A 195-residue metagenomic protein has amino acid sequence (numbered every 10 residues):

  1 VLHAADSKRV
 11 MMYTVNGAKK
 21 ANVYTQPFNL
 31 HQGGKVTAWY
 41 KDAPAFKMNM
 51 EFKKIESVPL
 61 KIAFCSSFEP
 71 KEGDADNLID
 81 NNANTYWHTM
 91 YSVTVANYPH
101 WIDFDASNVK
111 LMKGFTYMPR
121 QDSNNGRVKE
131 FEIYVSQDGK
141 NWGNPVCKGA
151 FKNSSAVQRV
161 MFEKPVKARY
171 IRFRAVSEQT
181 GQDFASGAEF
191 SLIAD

Functional and structural regions predicted by a protein language model:
V1-D74, L78, N82-N84, H100: Short, compositionally stereotyped local motifs that mark structural "simplifiers"
A18-V23, K140-C147: Surface-exposed loop/edge segments in extracytoplasmic proteins
L30, A150-S154: Short proline/glycine- and polar residue-rich coil/turn motifs
M48-M50, C147, Q158: Short beta-strand segments
D80-P145, S154-D195: Aromatic, loop-rich ligand-recognition surfaces of beta-strand-rich domains
